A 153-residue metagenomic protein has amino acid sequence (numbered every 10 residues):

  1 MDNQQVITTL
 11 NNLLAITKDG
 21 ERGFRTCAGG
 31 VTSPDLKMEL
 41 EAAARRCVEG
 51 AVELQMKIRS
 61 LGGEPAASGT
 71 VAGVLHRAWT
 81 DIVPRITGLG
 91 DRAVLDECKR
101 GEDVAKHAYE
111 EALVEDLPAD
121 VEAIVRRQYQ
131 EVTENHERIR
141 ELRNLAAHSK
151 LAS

Functional and structural regions predicted by a protein language model:
D2-T32, R92-D116: Alpha-helical bundle segments that constitute or directly flank the non-heme di-iron/ferroxidase center
Q5-L13, P34-V52, D91-L95, D120-V132: Alpha-helical scaffold segments that form or flank carboxylate-/histidine-based iron centers
T9-N12, D19, A42-E49, R59 (+3 more regions): Long, non-catalytic architectural segments outside compact domain cores
L13, G20, C27, G50 (+7 more regions): Amphipathic alpha-helices that form helix-helix packing interfaces
M38-G73, I139-L142: Conserved alpha-helical segments that form or flank metal/cofactor-binding pockets of metalloenzymes
R45, P65-I82, E122-E131, K150-S153: Charge-rich, acidic-biased intrinsically disordered regions
M56-A93, E97-K106: Carboxylate-rich helix-loop segments that flank metal/cofactor sites and access channels in metalloenzymes
C98-S153: Preference for long, well-ordered alpha-helical segments
